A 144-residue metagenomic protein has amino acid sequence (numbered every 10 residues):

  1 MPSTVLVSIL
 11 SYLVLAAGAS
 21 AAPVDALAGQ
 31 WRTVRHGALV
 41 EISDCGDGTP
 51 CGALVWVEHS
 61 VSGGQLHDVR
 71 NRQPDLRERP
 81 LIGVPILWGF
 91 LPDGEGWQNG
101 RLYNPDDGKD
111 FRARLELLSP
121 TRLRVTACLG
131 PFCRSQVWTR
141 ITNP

Functional and structural regions predicted by a protein language model:
T4-A16: Bacterial N-terminal signal peptides
S8, V55-V57, C128, I141: Predominantly extracellular/luminal cell-surface or secreted proteins
A19-A21, G94-E95: Short, basic/low-complexity N-terminal boundary segments at the transition from targeting/disordered tails
S20-Q30, C133: N-terminal helix-cap/turn-to-beta initiation motif at the start of protein domains
A28, V34-D106, D110: Central antiparallel beta-sheet cores of small beta-barrel/beta-sandwich binding domains
T33, D44, L117, R140: Conserved strand-loop elements at the edges of beta-sheets that form or border functional pockets
L102-P120, V125: Acidic, glycine-rich flexible loop segments
P120, L129-P144: Edge beta-strand at a domain terminus
